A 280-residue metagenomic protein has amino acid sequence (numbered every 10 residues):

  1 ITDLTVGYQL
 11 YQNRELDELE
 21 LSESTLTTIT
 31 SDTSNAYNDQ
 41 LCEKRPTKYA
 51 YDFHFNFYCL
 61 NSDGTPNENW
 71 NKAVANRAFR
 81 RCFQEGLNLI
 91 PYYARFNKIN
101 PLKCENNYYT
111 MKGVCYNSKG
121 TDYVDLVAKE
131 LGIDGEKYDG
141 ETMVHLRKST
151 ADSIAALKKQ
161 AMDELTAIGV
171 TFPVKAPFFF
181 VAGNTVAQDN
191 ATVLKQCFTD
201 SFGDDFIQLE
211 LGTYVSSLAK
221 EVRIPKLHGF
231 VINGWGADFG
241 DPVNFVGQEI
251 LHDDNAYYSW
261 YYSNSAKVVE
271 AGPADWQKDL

Functional and structural regions predicted by a protein language model:
I1-D63, A94: Extracellular/periplasmic solute-recognition and catalytic clefts
G7-Q9, T27-S31, F53, S62-P66 (+3 more regions): Extracytoplasmic/secreted cell-surface and envelope-processing proteins
Y11, L16, L21, N35 (+1 more regions): Periplasmic binding protein-like
D17-L21, Y51-N56, C82-G86, Y93-A94 (+2 more regions): Structural recognition of the beta-strand scaffold that forms the well-ordered cores of secreted hydrolase catalytic
P46-K48, N76, G169-F172, V222-K226: Extracellular/periplasmic catalytic domains that process cell-envelope and extracellular macromolecules
C59-F79: Short helix-loop capping/hinge motifs at secondary-structure junctions, enriched in acidic/polar residues
K72, F79-R81, E85, L89-F96 (+3 more regions): Extracytoplasmic/peripheral linker and loop segments enriched in polar/acidic and small residues with frequent Thr/Pro
V74-D200: Append "and occasionally in soluble cytosolic enzymes with long acidic Gly/Pro-rich linkers
